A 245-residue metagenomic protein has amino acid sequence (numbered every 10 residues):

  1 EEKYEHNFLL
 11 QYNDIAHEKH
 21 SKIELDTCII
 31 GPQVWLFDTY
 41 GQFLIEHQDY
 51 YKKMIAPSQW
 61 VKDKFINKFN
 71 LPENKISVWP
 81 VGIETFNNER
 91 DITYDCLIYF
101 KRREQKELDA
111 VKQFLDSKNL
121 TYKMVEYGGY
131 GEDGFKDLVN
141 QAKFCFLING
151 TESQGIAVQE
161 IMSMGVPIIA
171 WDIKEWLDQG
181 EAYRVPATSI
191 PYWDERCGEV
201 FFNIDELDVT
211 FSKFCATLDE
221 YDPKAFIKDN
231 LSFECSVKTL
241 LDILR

Functional and structural regions predicted by a protein language model:
E1-K53, W60-K64: Extended catalytic core of nucleotide-activated donor transferases of GT-like folds
K52-D63, L71-N87: Donor nucleotide-sugar binding/catalytic pocket of nucleotide-sugar-dependent glycosyltransferases
V81-F135: Conserved catalytic-core segment of nucleotide-activated headgroup transferases in glycan assembly
D137-A142: Short alpha-helical donor nucleotide-sugar binding micro-motif in glycosyltransferases
C145-F146: A short hydrophobic beta-strand element within the catalytic core of glycosyltransferases that build diverse glycans
G150: Aromatic "clamp/platform" in nucleotide-sugar-dependent glycosyltransferases that forms part of the donor/acceptor
S153-N230: Catalytic binding pocket for nucleotide-activated donors in carbohydrate/polymer assembly enzymes
K213, D229-R245: C-terminal alpha-helical cap of glycosyltransferases
